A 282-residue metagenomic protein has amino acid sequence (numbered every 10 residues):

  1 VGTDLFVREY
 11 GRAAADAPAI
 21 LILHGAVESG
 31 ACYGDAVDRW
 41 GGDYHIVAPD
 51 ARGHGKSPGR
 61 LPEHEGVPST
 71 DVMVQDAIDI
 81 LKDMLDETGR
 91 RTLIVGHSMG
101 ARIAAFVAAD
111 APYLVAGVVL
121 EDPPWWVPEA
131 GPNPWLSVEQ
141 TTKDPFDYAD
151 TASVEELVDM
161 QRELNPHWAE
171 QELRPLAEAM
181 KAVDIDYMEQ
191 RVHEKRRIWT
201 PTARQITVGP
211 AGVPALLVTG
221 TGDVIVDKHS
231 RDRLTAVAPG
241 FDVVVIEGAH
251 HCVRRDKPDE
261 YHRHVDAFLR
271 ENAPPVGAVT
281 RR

Functional and structural regions predicted by a protein language model:
F6-P62: Conserved HGGG/HGGXW glycine-rich cap/lid loop of the alpha/beta-hydrolase fold
Y10, A48-V95, M99, R263: Active-site loop/oxyanion-hole signature of alpha/beta-hydrolase fold enzymes
L21-G25, H97, T219: The conserved beta1-alpha1 loop
I103-V107: Hydrolases whose catalytic domains are alpha/beta-hydrolase-1, hotdog thioesterase, or metallo-beta-lactamase-like
A109, A116-D150: Flexible "cap/lid" loop of the alpha/beta hydrolase fold
E129-G131, Y148-G209: Conserved alpha/beta-hydrolase catalytic His-Asp/Glu region
D186-A236, D242-V245: Conserved serine/cysteine hydrolase catalytic core
A249-H262: Catalytic histidine-centered segment of alpha/beta-hydrolase-like enzymes
